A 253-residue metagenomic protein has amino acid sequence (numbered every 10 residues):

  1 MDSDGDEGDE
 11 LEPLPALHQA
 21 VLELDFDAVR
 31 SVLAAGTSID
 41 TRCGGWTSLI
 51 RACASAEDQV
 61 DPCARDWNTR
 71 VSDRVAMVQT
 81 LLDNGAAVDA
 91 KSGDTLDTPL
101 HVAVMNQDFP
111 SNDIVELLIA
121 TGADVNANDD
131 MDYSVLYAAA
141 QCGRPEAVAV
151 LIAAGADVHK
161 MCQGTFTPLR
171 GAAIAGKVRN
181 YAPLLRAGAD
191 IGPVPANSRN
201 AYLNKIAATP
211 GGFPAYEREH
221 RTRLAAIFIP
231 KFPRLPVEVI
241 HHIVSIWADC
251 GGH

Functional and structural regions predicted by a protein language model:
D2-L11: Acidic, Ser/Thr-interspersed intrinsically disordered low-complexity regions
E10-L17, T41-D58, K91-V104, N128-S134 (+2 more regions): Ankyrin-repeat boundary/"N-cap" motif
P13, D25, G45, R74-M77 (+7 more regions): Alpha-helical interaction elements in eukaryotic regulators
Q19-L24, R51-R74, V102-S111, A138-R144 (+1 more regions): Ankyrin repeat A-helix N-terminal signature
R30-S38, Q79-A87, E116-D124, A149-D157 (+1 more regions): Ankyrin repeat domain, specifically the short helix-to-loop turn at the C-terminus of the second helix of each repeat
I39, A87, F109, D124 (+5 more regions): Short amphipathic alpha-helical interaction elements and helix-loop-helix interfaces that mediate dimerization
Y137-P193: Ankyrin-repeat and related helical/solenoid repeat scaffolds used for protein-protein interactions
G192, A196-H253: Cullin-RING E3 adaptor/co-adaptor recruitment helices
